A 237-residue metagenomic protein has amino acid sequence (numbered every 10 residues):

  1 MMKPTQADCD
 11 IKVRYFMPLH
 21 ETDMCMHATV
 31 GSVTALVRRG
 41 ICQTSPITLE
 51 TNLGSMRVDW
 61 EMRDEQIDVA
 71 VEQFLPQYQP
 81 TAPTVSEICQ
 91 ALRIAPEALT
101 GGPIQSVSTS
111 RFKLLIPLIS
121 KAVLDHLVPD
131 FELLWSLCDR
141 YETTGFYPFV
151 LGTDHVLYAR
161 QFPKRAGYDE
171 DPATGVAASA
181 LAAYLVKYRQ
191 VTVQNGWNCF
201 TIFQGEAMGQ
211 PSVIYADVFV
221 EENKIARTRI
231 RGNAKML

Functional and structural regions predicted by a protein language model:
M1-M24, V30-L237: Active-site proximal loop and beta-alpha junction motif in alpha/beta enzyme cores
